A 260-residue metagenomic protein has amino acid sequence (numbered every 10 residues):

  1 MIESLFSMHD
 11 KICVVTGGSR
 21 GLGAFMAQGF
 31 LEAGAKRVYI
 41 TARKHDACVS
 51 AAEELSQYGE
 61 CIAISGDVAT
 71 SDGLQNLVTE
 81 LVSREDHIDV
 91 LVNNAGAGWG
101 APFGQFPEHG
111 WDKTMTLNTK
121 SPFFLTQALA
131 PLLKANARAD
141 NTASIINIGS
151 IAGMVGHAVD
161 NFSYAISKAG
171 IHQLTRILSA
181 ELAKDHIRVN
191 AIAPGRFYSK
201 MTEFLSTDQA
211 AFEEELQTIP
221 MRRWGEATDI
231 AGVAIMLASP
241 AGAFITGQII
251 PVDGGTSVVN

Functional and structural regions predicted by a protein language model:
I2-S4, V155, A234-I235, T246-N260: Short C-terminal tail/terminal secondary-structure segment of NAD(P)H-dependent dehydrogenase/reductase domains
S19-R20: Conserved glycine-rich cofactor-binding loop
A35-A51: Conserved glycine-rich Rossmann-like NAD(P)H-binding loop of the short-chain dehydrogenase/reductase
P102-F103, P107-K113, E215: Substrate-binding pocket helix/loop in short-chain dehydrogenase/reductase
T126, S167, T175: Active-site helix of classical SDR
P131, A180-K184, A243: Alpha-helical segment proximal to the catalytic Tyr-Lys
S150: Residue(s) in the substrate-gating loop at a strand-loop-helix junction that position the organic substrate next
